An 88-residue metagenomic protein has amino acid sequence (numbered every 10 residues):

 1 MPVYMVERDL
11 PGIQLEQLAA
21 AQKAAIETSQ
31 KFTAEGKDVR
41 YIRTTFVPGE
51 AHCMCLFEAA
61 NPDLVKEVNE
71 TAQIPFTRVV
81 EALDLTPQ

Functional and structural regions predicted by a protein language model:
M1-T33, V47, P62-V68, D84-Q88: Short S/T/G/P-rich N-terminal loop/turn motif that feeds into the first structured element of a domain
A34-G36, T71-I74: Short, well-ordered coil/turn elements that cap or connect secondary structure elements
D38-T44, R78: A short linear hydrophobic-aromatic micro-motif
A51-M54: Short active-site oxyanion
L56-E58: Short hydrophobic/aromatic beta-strand micro-patches that form the beta-sheet surface supporting nucleotide- or nucleic
A60-P62, I74: Short, surface-exposed beta-strand-loop junctions and turns on beta-sheet-rich folds
I74-L85: Conserved short beta-strand edge segments in small beta-sheet-based binding/regulatory domains
